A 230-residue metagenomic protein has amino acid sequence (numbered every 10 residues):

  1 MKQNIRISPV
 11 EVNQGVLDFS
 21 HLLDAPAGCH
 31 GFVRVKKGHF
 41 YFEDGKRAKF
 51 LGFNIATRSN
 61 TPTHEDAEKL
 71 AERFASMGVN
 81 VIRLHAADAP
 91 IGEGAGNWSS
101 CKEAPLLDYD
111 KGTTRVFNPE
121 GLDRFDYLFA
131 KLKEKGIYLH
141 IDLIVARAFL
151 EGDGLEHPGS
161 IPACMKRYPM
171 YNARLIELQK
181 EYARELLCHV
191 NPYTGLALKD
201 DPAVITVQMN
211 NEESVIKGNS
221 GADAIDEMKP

Functional and structural regions predicted by a protein language model:
M1-H30: N-terminal pre-domain segments of enzymes
G28, F32-E43, R47-P230: Active-site mouth of glycoside hydrolases
